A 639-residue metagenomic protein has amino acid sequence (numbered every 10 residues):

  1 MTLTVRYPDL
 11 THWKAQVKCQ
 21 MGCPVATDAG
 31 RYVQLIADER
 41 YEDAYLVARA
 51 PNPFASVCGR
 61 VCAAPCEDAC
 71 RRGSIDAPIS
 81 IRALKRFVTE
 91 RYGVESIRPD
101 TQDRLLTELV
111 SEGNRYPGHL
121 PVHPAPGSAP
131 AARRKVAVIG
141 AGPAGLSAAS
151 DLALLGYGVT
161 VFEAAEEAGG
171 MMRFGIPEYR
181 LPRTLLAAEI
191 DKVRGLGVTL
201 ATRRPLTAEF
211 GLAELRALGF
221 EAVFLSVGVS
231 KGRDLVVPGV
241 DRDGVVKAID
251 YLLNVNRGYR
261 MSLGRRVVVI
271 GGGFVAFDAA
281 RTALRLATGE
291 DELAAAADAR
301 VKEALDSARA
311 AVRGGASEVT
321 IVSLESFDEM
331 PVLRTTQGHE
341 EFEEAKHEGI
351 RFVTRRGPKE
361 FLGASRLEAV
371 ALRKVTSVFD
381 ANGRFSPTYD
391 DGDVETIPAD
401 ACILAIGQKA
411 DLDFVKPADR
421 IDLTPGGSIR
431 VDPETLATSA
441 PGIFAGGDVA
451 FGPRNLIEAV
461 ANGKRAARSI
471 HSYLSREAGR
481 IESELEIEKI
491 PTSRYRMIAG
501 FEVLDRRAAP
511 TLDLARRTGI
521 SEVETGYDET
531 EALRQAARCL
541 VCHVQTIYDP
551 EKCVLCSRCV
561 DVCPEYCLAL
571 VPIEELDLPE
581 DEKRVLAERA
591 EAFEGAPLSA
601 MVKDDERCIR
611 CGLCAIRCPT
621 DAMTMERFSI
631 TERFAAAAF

Functional and structural regions predicted by a protein language model:
T2, D9-T11, E341-R351, G357-G363 (+2 more regions): Mid-to-C-terminal Rossmann-like scaffold of FAD/NAD(P)H-dependent oxidoreductases
W13, V17-D38, G59-T89, E167 (+6 more regions): Iron-sulfur cluster-binding cysteine motifs and their immediate structural context in ferredoxin-like electron-transfer
M21, V25-T27, V33-I36, Y41-P124 (+8 more regions): Glycine/serine-rich phosphate-binding loop and adjoining beta1-alpha1 elements at the start of nucleotide-handling
A26-A37, Y45-L46, I75-R82, A137-L206 (+5 more regions): Beta1-alpha1 glycine-rich phosphate/pyrophosphate-binding loop at the start of Rossmann-like nucleotide-binding domains
Y92-G93, P99-A129, A188-A208, G232-A310 (+2 more regions): Glycine-rich dinucleotide-binding loop and its adjacent helix/turn
P130-I139, A187-V237, K359-A371, T376-F379 (+2 more regions): Feature captures the FAD/FMN-dependent oxidoreductase FAD-binding
D243-V267, G273, F361, S365 (+3 more regions): FAD-site-proximal beta/loop scaffold in flavoenzymes
A296-S307, G446-L474: A conserved FAD-binding loop/helix module that cradles the flavin
